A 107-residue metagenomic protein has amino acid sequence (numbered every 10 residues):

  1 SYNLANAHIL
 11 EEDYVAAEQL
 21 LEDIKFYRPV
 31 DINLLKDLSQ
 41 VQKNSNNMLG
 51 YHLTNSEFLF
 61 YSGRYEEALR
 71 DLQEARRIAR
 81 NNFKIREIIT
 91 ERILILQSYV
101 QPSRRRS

Functional and structural regions predicted by a protein language model:
Y14, M48-L49, Y65: TPR-repeat structural position
E22-F26, S39-K43, L59-F60, R76: A conserved position within tetratricopeptide repeats
N44-T54, L94-S107: Alpha-helical linker/edge segments of TPR/alpha-solenoid repeat scaffolds and analogous pre-/post-domain helices
